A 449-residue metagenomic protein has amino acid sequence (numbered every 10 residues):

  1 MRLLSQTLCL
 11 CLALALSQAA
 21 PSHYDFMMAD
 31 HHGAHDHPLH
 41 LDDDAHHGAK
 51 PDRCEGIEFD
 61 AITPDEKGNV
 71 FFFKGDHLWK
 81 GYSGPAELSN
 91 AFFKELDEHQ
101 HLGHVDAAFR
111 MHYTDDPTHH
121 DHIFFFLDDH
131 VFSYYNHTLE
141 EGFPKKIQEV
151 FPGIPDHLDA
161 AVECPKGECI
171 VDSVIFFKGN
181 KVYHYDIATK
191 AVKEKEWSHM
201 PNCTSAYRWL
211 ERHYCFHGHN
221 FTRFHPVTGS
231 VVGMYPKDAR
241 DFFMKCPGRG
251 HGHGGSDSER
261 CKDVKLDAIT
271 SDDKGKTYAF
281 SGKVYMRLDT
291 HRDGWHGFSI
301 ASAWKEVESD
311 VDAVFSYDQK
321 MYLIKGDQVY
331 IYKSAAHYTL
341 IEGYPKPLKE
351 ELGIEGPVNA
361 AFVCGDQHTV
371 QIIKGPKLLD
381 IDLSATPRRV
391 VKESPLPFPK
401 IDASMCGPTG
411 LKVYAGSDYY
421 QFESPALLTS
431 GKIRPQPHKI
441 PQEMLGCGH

Functional and structural regions predicted by a protein language model:
R2-H449: Disulfide-stabilized extracellular ectodomains of secreted/luminal proteins, especially beta-rich
